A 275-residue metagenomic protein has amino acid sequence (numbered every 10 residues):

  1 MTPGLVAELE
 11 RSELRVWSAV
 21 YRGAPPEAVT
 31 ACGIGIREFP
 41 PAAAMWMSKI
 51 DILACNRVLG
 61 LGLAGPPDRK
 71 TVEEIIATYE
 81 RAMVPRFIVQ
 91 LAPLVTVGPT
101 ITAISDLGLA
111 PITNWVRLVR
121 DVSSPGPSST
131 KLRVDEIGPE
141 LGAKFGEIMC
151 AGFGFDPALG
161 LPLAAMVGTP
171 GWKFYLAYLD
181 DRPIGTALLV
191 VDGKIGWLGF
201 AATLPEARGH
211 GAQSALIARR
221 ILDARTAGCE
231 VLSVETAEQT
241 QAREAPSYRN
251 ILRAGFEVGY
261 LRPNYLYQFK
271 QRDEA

Functional and structural regions predicted by a protein language model:
M1-E80, A158: N-terminal charged segments
M1-V20, L59, N114-W115, V119-L161 (+2 more regions): Short amphipathic alpha-helix that is part of the acyltransferase structural core
P26-R37, P85, I112-N114, M166-L176 (+3 more regions): A short helix-loop-beta-strand connector motif used in the catalytic cores of GNAT acetyltransferases and, in some
G35-P40, T96-A110, G171-G185, V191: Conserved beta-hairpin
K49-L63, G185, K194-P205, N264: Conserved acetyl-CoA binding element of GNAT-fold acetyltransferases
A64-R133, G138, V234-E235, T240 (+2 more regions): Acyl-donor-binding surface of acyltransferase catalytic domains
D68-A77, F200-T203, G209-T226, R249 (+1 more regions): Conserved acetyl-CoA-binding loop-helix of GNAT-fold acetyltransferases
D156-E206: A conserved beta-strand-loop-helix scaffold within acyl/acetyltransferase catalytic domains
